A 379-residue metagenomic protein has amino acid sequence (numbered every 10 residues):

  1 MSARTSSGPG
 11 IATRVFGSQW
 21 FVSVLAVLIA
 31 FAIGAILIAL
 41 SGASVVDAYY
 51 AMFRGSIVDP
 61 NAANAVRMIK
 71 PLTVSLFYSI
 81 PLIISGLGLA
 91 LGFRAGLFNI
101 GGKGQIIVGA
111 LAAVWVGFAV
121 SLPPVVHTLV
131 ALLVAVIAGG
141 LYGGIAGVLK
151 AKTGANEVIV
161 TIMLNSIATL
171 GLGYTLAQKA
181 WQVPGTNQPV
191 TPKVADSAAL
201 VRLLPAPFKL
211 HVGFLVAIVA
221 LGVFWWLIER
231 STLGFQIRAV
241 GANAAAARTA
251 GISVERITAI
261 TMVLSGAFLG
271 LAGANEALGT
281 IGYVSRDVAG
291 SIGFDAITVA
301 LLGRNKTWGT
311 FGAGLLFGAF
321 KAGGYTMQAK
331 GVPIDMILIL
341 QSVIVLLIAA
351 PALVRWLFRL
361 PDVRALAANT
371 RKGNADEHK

Functional and structural regions predicted by a protein language model:
M1-I29, A35-A39, G222, A242 (+2 more regions): Cytosolic-side transmembrane-helix boundaries in multi-pass membrane proteins
I11-F21, F93-G101, L122-K193, W226 (+3 more regions): Short loop segments and helix-boundary regions at transmembrane helix junctions of multi-pass inner-membrane proteins
S23-A39, L82-L89, A110-V116, V136-G139 (+7 more regions): Hydrophobic core segments of alpha-helical transmembrane domains in multi-pass membrane transport and ion-translocation
I36-A43, D47, I57-V120, L132 (+4 more regions): Single transmembrane alpha-helix segments in multi-pass membrane proteins
G55, T161, N165-R230, V363 (+1 more regions): Transmembrane helix-bundle core of multi-pass membrane transporters and related energy-transducing complexes
E157-I159, N187-P189, V194, K209-V216 (+3 more regions): Loop-to-transmembrane alpha-helix initiation sites
A206-Y283, T307-G312: Helix-loop-helix "hairpin" substructures at the membrane interface of multi-pass membrane proteins
V263-S342: Transmembrane alpha-helical segments in multi-pass inner-membrane proteins
